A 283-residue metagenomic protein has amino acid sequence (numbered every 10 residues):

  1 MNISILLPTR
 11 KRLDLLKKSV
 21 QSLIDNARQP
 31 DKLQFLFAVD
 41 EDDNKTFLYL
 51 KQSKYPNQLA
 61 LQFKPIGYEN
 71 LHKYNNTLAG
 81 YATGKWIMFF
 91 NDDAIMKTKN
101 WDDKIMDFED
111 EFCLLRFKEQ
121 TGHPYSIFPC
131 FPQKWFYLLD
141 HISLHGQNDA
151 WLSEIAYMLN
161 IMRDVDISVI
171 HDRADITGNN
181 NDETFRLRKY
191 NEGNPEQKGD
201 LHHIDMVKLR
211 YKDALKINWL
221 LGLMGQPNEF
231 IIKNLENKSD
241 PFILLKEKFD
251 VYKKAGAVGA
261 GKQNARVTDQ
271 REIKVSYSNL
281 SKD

Functional and structural regions predicted by a protein language model:
N2-S4, Q34: Cell-envelope/extracellular polymer assembly enzymes that use nucleotide-activated donors
R12-A27: Short, well-formed alpha-helical segments that are part of the catalytic scaffolds of diverse glycosyltransferases
L23-P65: Acidic donor-binding segment of Leloir-type glycosyltransferases
P65-A82: Glycine-rich, basic loop-to-helix element that forms the pyrophosphate-binding segment of sugar-nucleotide handling
I87: Short aromatic/hydrophobic "clamp" motif used to bind/position activated sugar donors
I95, K99-Q133, D164: Conserved donor NDP-sugar-binding/catalytic core segment of glycosyltransferases
F131-N148, I155-V165: Aromatic-glycine-rich donor-binding/catalytic loop that engages nucleotide-sugar donors across glycosyltransferases
A150-D283: C-terminal catalytic/acceptor-binding lobe
